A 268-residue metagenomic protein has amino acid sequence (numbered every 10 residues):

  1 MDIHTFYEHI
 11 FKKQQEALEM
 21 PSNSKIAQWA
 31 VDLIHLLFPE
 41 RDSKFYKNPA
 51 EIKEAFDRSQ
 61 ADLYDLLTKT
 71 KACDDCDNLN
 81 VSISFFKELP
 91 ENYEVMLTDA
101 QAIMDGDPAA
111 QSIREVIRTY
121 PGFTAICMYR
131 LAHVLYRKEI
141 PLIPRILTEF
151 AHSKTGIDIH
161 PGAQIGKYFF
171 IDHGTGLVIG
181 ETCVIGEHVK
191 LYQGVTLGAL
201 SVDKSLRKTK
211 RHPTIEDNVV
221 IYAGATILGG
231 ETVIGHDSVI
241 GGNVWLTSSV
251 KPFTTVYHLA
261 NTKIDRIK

Functional and structural regions predicted by a protein language model:
M1-E149: Terminal amphipathic alpha-helical/low-complexity segments used for targeting or macromolecular assembly
D75, A109-S112, I117, I143-R145 (+7 more regions): Residue-level detector of functional hotspots within protein domains
Y136-I140, H152-G156, F170: Short helix-capping and hinge/turn segments at secondary-structure transitions, especially at repeat and domain
L147-I159, L200-S205: Short gly/ser/thr-rich secondary-structure transition/capping motifs
T155, H160-P161, G166-K167, D172-E181 (+10 more regions): Left-handed beta-helix
L206-K210: Extended hydrophobic/aromatic segments used for targeting, binding, or gating
